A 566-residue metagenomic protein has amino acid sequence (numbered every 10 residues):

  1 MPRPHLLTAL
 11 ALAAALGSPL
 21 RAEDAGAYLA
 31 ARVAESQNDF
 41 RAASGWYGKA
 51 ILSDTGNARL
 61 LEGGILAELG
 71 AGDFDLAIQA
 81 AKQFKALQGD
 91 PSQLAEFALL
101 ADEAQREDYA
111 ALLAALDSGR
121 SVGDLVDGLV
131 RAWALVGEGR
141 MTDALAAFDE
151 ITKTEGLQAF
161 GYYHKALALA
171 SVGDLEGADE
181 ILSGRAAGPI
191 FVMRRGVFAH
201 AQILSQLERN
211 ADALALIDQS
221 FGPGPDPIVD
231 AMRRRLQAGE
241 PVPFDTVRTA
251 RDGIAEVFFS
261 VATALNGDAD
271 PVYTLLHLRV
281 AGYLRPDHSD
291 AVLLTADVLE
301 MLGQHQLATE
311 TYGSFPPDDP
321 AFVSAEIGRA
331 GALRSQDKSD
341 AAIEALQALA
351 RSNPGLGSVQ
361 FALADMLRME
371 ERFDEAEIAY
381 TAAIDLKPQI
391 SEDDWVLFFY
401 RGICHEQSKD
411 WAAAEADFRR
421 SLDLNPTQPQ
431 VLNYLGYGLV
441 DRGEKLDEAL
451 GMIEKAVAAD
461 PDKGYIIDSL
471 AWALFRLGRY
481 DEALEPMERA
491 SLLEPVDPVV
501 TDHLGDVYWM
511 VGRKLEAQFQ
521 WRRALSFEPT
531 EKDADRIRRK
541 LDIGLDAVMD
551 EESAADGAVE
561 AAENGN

Functional and structural regions predicted by a protein language model:
P19-G26, Q88, D117-G123, V242-V257 (+1 more regions): TPR-adjacent "capping" and linker segments in tetratricopeptide-repeat scaffold/adaptor proteins
E23, N57, P91-S92, D124 (+13 more regions): Residue-level recognition of tetratricopeptide repeat
R32, L66, A101, W133 (+10 more regions): Residue-level recognition of tetratricopeptide repeat
E35, L69, A104, V136 (+10 more regions): Position-specific recognition of the canonical hydrophobic site in helix A of tetratricopeptide repeat
S53, A86-G89, R120-V122, K153-E155 (+10 more regions): Structural marker of alpha-solenoid helical repeat scaffolds
L60, A95, D127, G161 (+11 more regions): TPR alpha-solenoid repeat register
G63-G64, A98-L99, V130, H164 (+12 more regions): Canonical tetratricopeptide repeat
